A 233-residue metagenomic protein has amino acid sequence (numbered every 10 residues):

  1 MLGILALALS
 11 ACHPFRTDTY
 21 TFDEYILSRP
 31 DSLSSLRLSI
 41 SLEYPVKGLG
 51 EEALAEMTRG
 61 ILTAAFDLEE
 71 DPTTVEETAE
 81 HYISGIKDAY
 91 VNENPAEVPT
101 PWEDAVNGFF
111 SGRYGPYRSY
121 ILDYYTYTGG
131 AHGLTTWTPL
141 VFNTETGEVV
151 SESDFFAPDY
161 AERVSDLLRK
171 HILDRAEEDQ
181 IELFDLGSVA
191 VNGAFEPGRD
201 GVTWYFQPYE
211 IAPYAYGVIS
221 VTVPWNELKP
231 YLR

Functional and structural regions predicted by a protein language model:
M1-C12: Sec-dependent bacterial lipoprotein signal peptides
C12-R233: Compositionally biased intrinsically disordered regions enriched in Thr/Gly
